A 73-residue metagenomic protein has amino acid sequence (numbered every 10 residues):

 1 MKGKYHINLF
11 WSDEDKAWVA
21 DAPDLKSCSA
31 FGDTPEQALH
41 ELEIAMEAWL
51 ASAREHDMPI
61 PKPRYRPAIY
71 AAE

Functional and structural regions predicted by a protein language model:
M1-H6, E36, H40-E73: Short, charged, surface-exposed hinge/linker loops at domain edges that act as mobile lids or interdomain connectors
F10-L25: Short aromatic-glycine-(Arg/Gly/Cys) micro-motifs in beta-strand/loop hairpins
P23, S29, M58: Flexible, active-site-adjacent loop/turn segments at secondary-structure boundaries
K26-Q37: A short, exposed loop/beta-hairpin motif centered on an aromatic-Gly-Thr core
